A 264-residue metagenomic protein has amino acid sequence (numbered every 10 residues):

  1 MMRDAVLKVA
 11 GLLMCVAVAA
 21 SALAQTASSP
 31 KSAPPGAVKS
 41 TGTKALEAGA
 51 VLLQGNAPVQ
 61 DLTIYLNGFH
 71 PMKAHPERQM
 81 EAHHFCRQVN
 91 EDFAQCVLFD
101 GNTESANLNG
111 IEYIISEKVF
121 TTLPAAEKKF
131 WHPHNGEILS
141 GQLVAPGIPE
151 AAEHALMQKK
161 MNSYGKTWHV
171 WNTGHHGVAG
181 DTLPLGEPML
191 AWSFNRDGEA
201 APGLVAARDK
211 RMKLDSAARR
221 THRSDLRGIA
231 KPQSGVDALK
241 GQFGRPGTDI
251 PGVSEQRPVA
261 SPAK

Functional and structural regions predicted by a protein language model:
M1-A10: Bacterial N-terminal signal peptides that target proteins for export
A10-S21: Bacterial N-terminal signal peptides
S21-A22, Q95: A generic alpha-helix preference that emphasizes hydrophobic side chains
Q25-F93, S163-K264: N-terminal domain-onset segments
V51-P58, Q95-G101, E153-K159: Intrinsically disordered, low-complexity boundary segments flanking structured domains
Q88-G110: Short, well-structured hydrophobic secondary-structure segments
F99-D100, K128-F130, G141-A145, A200-R208 (+1 more regions): Short C-terminal domain-edge/linker segments immediately following a structured domain
N102-P188, S193-R196: An exposed acidic His-Trp-rich patch
